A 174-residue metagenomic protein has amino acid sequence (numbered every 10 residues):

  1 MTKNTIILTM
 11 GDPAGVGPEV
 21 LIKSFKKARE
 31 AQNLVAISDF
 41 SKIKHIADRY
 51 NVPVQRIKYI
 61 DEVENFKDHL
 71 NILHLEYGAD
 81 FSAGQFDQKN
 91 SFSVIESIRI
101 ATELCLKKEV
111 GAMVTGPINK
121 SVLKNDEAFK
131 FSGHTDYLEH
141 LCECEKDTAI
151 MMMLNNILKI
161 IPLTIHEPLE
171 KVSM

Functional and structural regions predicted by a protein language model:
M1-H134: Contiguous, glycine/small-aliphatic-enriched amphipathic segments in soluble metabolic enzymes
K44, K58-E64, R99-A101, K124-M174: Non-catalytic structural scaffold of enzyme domains
